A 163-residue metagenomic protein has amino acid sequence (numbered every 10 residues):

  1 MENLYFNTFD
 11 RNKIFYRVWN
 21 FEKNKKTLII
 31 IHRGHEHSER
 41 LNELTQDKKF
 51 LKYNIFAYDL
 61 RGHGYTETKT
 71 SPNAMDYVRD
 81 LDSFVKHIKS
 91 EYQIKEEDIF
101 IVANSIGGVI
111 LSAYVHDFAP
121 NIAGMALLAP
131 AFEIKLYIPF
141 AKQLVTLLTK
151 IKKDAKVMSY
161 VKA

Functional and structural regions predicted by a protein language model:
M1-F21: N-terminal cap/lid segment of alpha/beta-hydrolase-fold proteins
N20-T27, Y53: Proline/glycine-enriched tight loop/beta-turn segments at coil->beta junctions that connect or precede beta-strands
I29-R33: The conserved beta1-alpha1 loop
H35-E43, I55: Serine-hydrolase catalytic-loop signature spanning alpha/beta hydrolases and amidase-signature enzymes
H35-S38, G64-Y92: Catalytic nucleophile-loop/oxyanion-hole region of alpha/beta-hydrolase and closely related hydrolase-like folds
T45-T68: Conserved alpha/beta-hydrolase
Q93-S105: Alpha/beta-hydrolase fold nucleophile elbow
N104-I106, I110-A163: Alpha/beta-hydrolase-fold enzymes
